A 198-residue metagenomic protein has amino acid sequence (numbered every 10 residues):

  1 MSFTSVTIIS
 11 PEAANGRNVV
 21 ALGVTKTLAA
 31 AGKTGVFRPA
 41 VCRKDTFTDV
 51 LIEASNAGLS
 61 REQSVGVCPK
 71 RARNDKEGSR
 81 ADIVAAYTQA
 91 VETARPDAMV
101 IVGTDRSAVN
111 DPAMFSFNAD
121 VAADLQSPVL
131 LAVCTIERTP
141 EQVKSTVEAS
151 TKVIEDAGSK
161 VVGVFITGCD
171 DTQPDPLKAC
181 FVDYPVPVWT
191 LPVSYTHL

Functional and structural regions predicted by a protein language model:
M1-S10: Extreme N-terminal, non-catalytic leader segments that precede Walker-type/kinase nucleotide-binding cores
F3, A31-K33, A94-D97, S159: Short, high-confidence coil segments that cap the C-terminus of an alpha-helix and link into the following beta-strand
F3, N15-V19, G23, T46 (+5 more regions): Conserved active-site and cofactor/substrate-binding residues in soluble primary-metabolism enzymes
S10-E12, R17, L22-D82, A86-A90: N-terminal phosphate/diphosphate-binding loop that engages ATP/GTP or pyrophosphate donors across diverse enzyme folds
D75-M114, N118-A123: Phosphate-binding/switch loop-helix module in NTP-utilizing enzymes
T104-T190: Conserved catalytic-core segment of NTP-binding enzymes
T196-H197: Conserved small/polar residues in nucleotide/adenosyl-binding loops
